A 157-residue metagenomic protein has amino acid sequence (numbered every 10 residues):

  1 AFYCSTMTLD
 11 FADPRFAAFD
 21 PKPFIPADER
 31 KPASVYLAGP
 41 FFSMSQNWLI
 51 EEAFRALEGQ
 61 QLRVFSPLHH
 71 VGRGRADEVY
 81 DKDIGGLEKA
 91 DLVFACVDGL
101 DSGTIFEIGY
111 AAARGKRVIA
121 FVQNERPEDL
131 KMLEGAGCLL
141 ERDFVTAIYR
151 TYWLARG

Functional and structural regions predicted by a protein language model:
A1-G157: Conserved catalytic or regulatory cores that recognize and/or transform ribose-phosphate-containing ligands
